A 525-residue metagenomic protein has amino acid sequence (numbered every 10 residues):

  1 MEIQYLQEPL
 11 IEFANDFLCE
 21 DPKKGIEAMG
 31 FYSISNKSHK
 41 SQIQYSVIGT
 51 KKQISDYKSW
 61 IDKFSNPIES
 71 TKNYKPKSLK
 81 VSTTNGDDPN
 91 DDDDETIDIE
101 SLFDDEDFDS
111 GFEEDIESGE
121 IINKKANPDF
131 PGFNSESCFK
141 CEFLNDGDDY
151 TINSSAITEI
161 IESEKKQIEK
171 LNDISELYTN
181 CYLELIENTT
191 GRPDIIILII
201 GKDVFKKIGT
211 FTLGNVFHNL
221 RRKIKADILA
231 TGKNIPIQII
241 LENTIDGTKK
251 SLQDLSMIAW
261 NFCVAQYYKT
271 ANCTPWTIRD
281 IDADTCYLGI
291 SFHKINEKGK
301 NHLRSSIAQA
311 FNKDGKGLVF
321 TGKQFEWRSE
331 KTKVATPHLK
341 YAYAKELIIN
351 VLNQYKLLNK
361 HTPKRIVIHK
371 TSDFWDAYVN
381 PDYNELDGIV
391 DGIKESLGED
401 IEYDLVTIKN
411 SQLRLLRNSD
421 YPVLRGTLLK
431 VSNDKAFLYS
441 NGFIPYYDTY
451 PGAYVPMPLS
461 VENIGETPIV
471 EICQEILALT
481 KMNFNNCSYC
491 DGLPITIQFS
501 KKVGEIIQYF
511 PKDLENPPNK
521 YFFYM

Functional and structural regions predicted by a protein language model:
M1-E20, I245-I258, W327: Helix-enriched interaction subdomains in cytosolic or periplasmic regions, typified by TIR/SEFIR signaling/NADase cores
Q7, E12-D87, S101-D104, I122-N123 (+5 more regions): Domain-scale, conserved, charged regions that form catalytic cores and adjacent regulatory/interaction surfaces
S35, K58, D129, N134-S155: Non-catalytic, usually N-terminal nucleic-acid engagement modules in DNA/RNA processing proteins
S59-D62, E100-D104, S155-E162, N353 (+1 more regions): Polar/charged alpha-helical tracts
N90, T96-L102, D109-D129, E142 (+3 more regions): Long, contiguous domain-sized segments
